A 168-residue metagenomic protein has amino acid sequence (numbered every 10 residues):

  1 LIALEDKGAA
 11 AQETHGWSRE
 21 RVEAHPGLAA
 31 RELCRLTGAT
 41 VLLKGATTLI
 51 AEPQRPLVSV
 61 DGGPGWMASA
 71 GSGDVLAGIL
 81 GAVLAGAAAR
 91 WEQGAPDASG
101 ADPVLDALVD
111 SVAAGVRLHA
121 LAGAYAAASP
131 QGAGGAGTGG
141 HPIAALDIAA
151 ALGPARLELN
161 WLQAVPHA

Functional and structural regions predicted by a protein language model:
L1-D61, S99, L157, W161 (+1 more regions): Glycine-rich phosphate/dinucleotide-binding loop and adjoining beta-alpha-beta core of small-molecule
A3, S69-S99, D110-L118: Short, small-residue alpha-helix embedded
D6-S18, G86-A107, Q131-G139: Intrinsically disordered, low-complexity terminal tails and inter-domain linkers enriched for S/T/G/P/D/E
E23-C34, E92-G123, A145-P154: Short, well-structured alpha-helical segments that form the helix of a local strand-helix-strand
T47, P64, V116-A120: Glycine-rich beta-alpha junction loops
V58-V60, A77, G123: Short acidic (Asp/Glu) and glycine-rich catalytic loops that position anionic groups and cofactors
S59-G71: Short pre-catalytic strand/loop immediately N-terminal to key active-site residues, enriched for Gly-Thr
A120-A168: Charged C-terminal helix
